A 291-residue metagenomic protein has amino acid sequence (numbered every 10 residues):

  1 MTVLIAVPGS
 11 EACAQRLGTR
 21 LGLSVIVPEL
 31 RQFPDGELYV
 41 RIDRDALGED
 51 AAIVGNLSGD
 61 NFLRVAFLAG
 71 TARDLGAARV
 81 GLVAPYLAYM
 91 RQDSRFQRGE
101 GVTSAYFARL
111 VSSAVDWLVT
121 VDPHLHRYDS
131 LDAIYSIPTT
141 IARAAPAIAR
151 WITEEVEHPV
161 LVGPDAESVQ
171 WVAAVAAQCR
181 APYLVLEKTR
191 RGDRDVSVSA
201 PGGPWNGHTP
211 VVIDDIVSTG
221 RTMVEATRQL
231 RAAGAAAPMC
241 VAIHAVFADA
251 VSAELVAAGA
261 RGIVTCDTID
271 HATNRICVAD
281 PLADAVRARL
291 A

Functional and structural regions predicted by a protein language model:
M1-A291: PRPP-associated nucleotide enzymes
